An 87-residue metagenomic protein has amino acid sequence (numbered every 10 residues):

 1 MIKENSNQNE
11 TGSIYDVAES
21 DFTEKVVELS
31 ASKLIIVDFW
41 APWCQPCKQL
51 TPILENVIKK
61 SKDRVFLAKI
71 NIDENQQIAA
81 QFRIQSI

Functional and structural regions predicted by a protein language model:
M1-R64, E74-Q77, Q81-I87: Proteins that catalyze or organize thiol-disulfide redox chemistry and the adjacent proteostasis machinery handling
I70: Cofactor-binding loops of NAD(P)H-dependent oxidoreductases, dominated by short-chain dehydrogenase/reductases
